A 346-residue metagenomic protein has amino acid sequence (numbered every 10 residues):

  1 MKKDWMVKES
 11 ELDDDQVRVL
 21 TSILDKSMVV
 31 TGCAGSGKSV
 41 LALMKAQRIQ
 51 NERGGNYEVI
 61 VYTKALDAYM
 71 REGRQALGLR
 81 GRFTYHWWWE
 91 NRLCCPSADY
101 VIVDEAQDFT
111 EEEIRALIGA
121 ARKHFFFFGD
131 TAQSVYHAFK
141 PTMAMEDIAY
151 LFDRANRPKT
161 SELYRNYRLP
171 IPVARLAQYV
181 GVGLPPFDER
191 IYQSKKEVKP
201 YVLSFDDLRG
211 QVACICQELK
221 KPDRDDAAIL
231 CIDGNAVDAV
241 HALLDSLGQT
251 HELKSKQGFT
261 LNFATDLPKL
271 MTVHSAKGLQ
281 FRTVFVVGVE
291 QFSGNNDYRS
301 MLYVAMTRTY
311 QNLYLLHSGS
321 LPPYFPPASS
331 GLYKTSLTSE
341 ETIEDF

Functional and structural regions predicted by a protein language model:
K2-G81, W88-F346: Conserved helicase motor core of SF1/SF2 NTP-dependent helicases
